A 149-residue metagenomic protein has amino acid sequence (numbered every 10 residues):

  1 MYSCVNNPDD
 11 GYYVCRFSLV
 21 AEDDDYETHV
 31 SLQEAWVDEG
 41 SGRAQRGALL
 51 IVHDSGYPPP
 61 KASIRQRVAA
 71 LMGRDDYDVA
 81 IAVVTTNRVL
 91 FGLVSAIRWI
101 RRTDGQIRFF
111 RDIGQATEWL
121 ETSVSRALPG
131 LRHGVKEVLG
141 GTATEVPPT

Functional and structural regions predicted by a protein language model:
M1-T149: Amphipathic, Lys/Arg-enriched alpha-helical "gate/interface" segment within cytosolic domains that mediates
